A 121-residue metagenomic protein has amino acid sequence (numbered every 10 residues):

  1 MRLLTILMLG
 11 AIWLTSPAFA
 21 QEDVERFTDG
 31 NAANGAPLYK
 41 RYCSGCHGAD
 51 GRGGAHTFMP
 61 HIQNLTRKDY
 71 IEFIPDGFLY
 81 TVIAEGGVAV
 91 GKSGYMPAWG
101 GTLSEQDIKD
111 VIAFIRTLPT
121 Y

Functional and structural regions predicted by a protein language model:
T5-T15: Bacterial N-terminal signal peptides
S16-L38, G54: Electrostatic cytochrome c docking/interface patches
G30, N34, L38, F78 (+2 more regions): Extracytoplasmic/secreted proteins, especially bacterial periplasmic and envelope-associated proteins
G35-A49, M96, V111-I115: The canonical Cys-X-X-Cys-His
A36, R52-Y80, T102: Gly/Gly-Pro-rich "capping" loops immediately C-terminal to redox-active cysteine motifs in periplasmic/lumenal
R52, T117-Y121: Inter-heme linker and motif-flanking segments adjacent to c-type heme-binding CXXCH motifs in c-type cytochromes
M59-N64, E85-L118: Axial heme c-ligation environment in periplasmic c-type cytochrome domains
